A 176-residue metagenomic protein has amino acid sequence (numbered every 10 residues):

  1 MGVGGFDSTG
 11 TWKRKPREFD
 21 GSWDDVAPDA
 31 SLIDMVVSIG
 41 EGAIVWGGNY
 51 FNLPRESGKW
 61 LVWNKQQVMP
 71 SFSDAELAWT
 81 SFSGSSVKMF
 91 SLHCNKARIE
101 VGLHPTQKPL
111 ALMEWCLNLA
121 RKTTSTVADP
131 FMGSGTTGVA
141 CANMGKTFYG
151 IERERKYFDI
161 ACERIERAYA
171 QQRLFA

Functional and structural regions predicted by a protein language model:
M1-A176: Class I S-adenosyl-L-methionine
